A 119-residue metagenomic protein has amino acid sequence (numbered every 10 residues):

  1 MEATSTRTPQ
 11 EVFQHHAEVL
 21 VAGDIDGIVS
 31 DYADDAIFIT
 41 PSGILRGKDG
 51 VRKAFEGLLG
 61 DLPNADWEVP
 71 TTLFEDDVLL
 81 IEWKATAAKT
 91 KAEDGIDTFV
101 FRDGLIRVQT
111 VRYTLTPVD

Functional and structural regions predicted by a protein language model:
M1-A3, E18, I39, R52-D119: A beta-strand edge to alpha-helix "cap/lid" segment located at domain peripheries
M1-S30, D34: Short, low-complexity N-terminal intrinsically disordered segments enriched in polar/charged residues
E11, G50-K53: A general alpha-helical scaffold signature found inside nucleotide-binding enzyme cores
G43: Flexible loop/hinge segments that line or gate small-molecule binding clefts
G47: Short, conserved phosphate/pyrophosphate- and ester-handling motifs at nucleotide-, phospho-/glycolipid
